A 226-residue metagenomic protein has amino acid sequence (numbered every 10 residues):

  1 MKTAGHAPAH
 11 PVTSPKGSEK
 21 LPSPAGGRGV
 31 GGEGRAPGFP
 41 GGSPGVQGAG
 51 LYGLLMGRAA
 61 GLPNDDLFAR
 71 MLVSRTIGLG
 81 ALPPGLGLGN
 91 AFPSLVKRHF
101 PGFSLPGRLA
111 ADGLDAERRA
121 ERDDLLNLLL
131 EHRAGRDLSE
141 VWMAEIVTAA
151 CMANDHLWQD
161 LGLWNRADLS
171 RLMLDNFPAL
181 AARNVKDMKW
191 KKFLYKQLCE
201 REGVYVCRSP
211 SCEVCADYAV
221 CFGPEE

Functional and structural regions predicted by a protein language model:
K2, G38-L194: Hydrophobic, aromatic-lined core segments that form the binding pocket/scaffold for planar heteroaromatic ligands
K2, K16-K20, E33: Intrinsically disordered, low-complexity polyampholyte segments enriched for Lys and acidic residues
V12, E33-A36: Residue-level recognition of conserved structural "scaffold" positions that shape functional pockets and channels
S14, M56, Q197-C199: Generic alpha-helical secondary structure signal
S23-P24: Extended, low-polarity transmembrane helix blocks
G27-G29: Glycine-biased, low-complexity coil/linker segments
F177-E226: Cys/His-clustered metal-coordination modules, chiefly Zn-binding fingers
